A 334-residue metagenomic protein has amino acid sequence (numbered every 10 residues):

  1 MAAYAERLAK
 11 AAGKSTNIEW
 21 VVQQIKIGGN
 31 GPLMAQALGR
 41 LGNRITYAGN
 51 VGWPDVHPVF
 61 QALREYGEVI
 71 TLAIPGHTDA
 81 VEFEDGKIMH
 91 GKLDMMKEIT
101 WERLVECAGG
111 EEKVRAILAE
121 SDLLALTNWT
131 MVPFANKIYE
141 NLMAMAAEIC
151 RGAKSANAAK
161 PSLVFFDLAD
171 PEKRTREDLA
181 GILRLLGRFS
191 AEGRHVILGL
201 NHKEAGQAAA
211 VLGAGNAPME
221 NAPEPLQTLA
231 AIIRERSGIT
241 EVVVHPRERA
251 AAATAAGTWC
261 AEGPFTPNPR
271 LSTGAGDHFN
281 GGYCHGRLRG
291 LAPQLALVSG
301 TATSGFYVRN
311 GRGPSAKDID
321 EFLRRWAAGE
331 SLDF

Functional and structural regions predicted by a protein language model:
M1-S15, E19-N30, G39-T258, L291 (+2 more regions): Ribokinase/PfkB-type carbohydrate-kinase core domain
N17-E19, A222, G263, G276-D277 (+1 more regions): General secondary-structure edge motif
Q24-G39, R270-H278: Glycine/serine-rich anion-binding loops at beta->alpha junctions that coordinate negatively charged ligand groups
M34, L185, L229, F265 (+1 more regions): Short, hydrophobic/aromatic alpha-helical segments in well-folded domains
G193, N268-P269: Alpha-helical hydrophobic/aromatic positions enriched in membrane-embedded helices and signal peptides
Q207-A210, P269-P293, L297, A302-T303: Short, small-residue alpha-helix embedded
C260-T266: Adenosine-cofactor binding site in Rossmann-like domains, unifying the SAM/SAH pocket of S-adenosylmethionine-dependent
Y307: Short alpha-helical functional segments enriched in proximate histidine and acidic residues
